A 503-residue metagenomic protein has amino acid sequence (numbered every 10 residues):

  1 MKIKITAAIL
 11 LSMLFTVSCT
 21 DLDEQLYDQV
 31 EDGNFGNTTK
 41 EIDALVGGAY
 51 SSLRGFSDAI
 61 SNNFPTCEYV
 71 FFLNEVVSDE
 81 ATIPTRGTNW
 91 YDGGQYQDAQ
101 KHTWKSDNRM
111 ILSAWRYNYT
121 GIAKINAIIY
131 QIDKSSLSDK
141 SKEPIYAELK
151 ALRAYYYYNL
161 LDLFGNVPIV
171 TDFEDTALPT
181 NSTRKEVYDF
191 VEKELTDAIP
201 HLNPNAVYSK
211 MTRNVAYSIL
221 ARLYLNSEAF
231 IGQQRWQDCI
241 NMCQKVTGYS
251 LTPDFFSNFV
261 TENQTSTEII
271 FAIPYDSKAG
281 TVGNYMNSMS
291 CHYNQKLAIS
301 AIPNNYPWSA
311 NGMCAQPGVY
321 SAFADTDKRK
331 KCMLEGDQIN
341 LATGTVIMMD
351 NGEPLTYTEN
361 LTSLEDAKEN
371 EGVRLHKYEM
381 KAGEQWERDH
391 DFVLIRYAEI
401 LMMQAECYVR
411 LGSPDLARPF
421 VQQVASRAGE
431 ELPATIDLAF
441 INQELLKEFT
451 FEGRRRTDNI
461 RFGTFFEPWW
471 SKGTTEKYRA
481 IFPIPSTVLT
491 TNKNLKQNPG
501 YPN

Functional and structural regions predicted by a protein language model:
S18-D21, T88, W115-G121, R184 (+7 more regions): Long, intrinsically disordered, low-complexity segments
T20-W90, E192, T196-D197, K210-Y357 (+1 more regions): An aromatic- and glycine-enriched ligand-binding surface/loop that stacks and positions planar moieties
T39, D43-G47, S51-S57, T85-L163 (+5 more regions): Conserved, well-structured interaction surfaces
G87, Y91-T103, S321-R396: Flexible, polar/acidic helix-loop-strand segments at domain edges
N159-L163, P168, A206, N226-Q233 (+1 more regions): Short coil/turn linking the two alpha-helices of tandem helical-hairpin repeats
